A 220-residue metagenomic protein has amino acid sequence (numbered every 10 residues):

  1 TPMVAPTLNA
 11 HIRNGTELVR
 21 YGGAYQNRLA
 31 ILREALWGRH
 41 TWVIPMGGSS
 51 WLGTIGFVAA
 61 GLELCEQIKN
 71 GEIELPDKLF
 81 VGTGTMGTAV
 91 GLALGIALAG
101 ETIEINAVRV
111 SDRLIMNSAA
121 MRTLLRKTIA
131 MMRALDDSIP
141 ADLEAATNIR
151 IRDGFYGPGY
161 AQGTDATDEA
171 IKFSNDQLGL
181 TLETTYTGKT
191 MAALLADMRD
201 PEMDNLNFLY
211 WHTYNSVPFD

Functional and structural regions predicted by a protein language model:
T1-D220: PLP-dependent amino-acid enzyme catalytic core
